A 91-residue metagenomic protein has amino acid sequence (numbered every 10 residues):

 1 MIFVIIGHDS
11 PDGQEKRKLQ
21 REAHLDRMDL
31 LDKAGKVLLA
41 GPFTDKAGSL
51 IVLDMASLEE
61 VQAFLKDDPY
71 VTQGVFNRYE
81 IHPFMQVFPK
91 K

Functional and structural regions predicted by a protein language model:
M1-K91: Conserved, structured core segments of small domains
